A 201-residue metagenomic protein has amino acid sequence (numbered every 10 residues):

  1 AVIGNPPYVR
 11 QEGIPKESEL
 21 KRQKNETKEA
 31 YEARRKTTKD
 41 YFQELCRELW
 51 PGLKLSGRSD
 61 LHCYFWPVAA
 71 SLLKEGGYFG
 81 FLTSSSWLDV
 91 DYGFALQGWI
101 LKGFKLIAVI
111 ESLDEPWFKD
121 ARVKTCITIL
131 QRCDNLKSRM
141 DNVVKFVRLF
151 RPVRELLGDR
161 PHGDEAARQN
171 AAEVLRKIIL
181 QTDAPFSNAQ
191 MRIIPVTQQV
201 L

Functional and structural regions predicted by a protein language model:
A1, V9-G13, P51, P116-L201: Polynucleotide-recognition surfaces of large bacterial nucleic-acid defense/processing enzymes
A1-I110, D164-R168, A172: SAM-dependent methyltransferase catalytic-core segment centered on the flexible catalytic loop and adjoining short
E111-E115: Non-catalytic, mostly N-terminal accessory regions of nucleic-acid modification and defense proteins
